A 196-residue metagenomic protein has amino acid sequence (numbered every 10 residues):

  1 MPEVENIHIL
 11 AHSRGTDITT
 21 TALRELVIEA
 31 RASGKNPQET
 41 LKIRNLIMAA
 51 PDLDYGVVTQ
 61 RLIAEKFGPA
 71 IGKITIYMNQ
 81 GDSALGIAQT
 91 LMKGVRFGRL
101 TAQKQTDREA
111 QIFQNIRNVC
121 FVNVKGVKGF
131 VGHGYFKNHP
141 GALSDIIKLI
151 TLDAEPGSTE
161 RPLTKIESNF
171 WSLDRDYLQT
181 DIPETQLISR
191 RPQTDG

Functional and structural regions predicted by a protein language model:
M1-N6, L23-G196: Lipolytic serine-hydrolase domain surface
A11, G15, T19: Gly/Ala-rich beta-loop-alpha elbow adjacent to hydrolase catalytic centers
